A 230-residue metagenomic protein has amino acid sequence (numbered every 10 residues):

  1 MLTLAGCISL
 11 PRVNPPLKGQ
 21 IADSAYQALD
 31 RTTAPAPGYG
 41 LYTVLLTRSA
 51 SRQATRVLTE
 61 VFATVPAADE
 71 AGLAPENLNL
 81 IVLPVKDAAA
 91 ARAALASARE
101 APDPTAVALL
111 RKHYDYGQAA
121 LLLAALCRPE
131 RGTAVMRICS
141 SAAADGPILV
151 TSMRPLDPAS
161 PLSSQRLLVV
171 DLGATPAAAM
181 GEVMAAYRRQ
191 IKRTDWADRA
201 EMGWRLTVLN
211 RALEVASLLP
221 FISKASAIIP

Functional and structural regions predicted by a protein language model:
T3-G6: C-terminal motif of bacterial Sec signal peptides marking the signal peptidase cleavage site
I8-P11: Bacterial signal peptide processing site
V13-L109, H113-Y116: Local sequence-structure signature of Cys/Sec-based thiol-disulfide redox active-site neighborhoods
L83-V85, D115-Y116, C127-G132, P155-S164: N-terminal targeting/disorder module
P102-C139: Short, internal strand/loop/helix patches that form the active-site neighborhood or redox-interaction surface
M136-S164: A short, hydrophobic beta-strand/beta-hairpin element that forms part of a small beta-sheet core
A159-L206: Short secondary-structure boundary motifs at beta->alpha junctions and helix caps
A200-P230: Membrane-inserting effector segments that mediate pore formation, membrane fusion, or transient membrane insertion
